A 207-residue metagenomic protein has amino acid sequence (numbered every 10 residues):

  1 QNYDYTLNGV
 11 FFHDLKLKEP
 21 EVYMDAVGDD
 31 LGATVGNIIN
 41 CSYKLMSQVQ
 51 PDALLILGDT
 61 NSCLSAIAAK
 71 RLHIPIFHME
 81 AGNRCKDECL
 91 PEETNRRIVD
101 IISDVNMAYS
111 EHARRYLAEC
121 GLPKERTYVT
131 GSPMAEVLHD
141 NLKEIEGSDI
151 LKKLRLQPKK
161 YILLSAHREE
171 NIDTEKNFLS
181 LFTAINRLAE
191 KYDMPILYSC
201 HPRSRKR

Functional and structural regions predicted by a protein language model:
N2-K18: N-terminal beta-loop-helix "entrance" segment that forms/cooperates in small-molecule cofactor or anionic ligand
N2-T6, D25, I102-N177: A nucleotide-sugar donor-handling region in carbohydrate enzymes
F11, Y23-P123: Active-site and donor-binding regions of nucleotide-sugar-utilizing enzymes
D59-N61, R168-N171, P202-S204: Short glycine-rich anion-binding loops that position phosphate/pyrophosphate groups of nucleotides and phosphorylated
N177-D193: Short hydrophobic signal-anchor/transmembrane segments that target glycosyltransferases and glycosylation machinery
M194-R207: Catalytic donor nucleotide-activated moiety binding site of glycosyltransferases and closely related
